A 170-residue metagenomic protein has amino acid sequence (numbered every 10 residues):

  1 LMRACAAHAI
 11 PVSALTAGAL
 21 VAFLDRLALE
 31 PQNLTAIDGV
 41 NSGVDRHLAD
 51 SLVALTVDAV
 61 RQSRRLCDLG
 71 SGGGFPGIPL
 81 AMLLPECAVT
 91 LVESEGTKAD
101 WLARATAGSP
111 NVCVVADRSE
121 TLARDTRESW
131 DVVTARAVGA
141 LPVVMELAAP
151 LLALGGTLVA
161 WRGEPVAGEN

Functional and structural regions predicted by a protein language model:
L1-C67, T97-V112: Class I SAM-dependent transferase core
V44-H47, L66, L80, L91 (+1 more regions): Bulky hydrophobic/aromatic packing residues
S51, I78-P79: Hydrophobic alpha-helical segments in the ANL/AMP-binding
D58-V60, L80-L83: Short, charge-rich binding segments
C67-G74: Class I SAM-dependent methyltransferase "Motif I" SAM/SAH-binding loop
F75-G77, L84-T90, S94-N170: S-adenosylmethionine
